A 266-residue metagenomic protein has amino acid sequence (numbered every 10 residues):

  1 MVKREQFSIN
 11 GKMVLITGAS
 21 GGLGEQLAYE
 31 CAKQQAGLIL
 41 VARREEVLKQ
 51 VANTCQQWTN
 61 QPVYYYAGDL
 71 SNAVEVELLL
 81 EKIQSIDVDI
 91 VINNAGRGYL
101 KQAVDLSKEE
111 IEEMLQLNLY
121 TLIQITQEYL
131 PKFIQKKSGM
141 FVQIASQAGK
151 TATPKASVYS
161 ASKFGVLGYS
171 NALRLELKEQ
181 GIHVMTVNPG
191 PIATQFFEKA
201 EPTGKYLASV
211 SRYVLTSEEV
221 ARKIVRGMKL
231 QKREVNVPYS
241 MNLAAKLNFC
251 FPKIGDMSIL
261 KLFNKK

Functional and structural regions predicted by a protein language model:
M13, S20-G21: Conserved glycine-rich cofactor-binding loop
A36-V51: Conserved glycine-rich Rossmann-like NAD(P)H-binding loop of the short-chain dehydrogenase/reductase
N94-Y99: Conserved NAD(P)H cofactor-binding loop of Rossmann-fold oxidoreductase domains
Q102-A103, S107-L115: Substrate-binding pocket helix/loop in short-chain dehydrogenase/reductase
T126, S162: Active-site helix of classical SDR
S146: Residue(s) in the substrate-gating loop at a strand-loop-helix junction that position the organic substrate next
E179-Y239: SDR active-site lid
